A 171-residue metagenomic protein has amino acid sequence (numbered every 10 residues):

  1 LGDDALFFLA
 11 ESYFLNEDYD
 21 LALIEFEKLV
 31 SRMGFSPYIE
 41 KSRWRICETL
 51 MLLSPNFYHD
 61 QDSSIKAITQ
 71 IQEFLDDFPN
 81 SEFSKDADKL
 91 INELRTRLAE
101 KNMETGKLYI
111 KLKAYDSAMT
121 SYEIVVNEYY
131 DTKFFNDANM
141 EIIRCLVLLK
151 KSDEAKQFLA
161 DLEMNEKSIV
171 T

Functional and structural regions predicted by a protein language model:
L1-T171: Acidic, polar-rich low-complexity tracts and alpha-helical solenoid repeat scaffolds
